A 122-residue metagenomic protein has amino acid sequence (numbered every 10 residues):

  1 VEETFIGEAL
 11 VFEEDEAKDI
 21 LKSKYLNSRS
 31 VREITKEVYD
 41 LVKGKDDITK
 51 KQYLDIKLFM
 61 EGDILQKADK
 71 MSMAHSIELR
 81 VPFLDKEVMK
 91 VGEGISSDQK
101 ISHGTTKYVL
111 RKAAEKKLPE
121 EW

Functional and structural regions predicted by a protein language model:
V1: Conserved phosphoryl-transfer catalytic core
F12-E13, S23: Non-catalytic terminal regions with compositionally biased, polar/charged low complexity
E16-A17, V42: Accessory helical subdomains and C-terminal extensions of nucleic-acid helicases that mediate DNA/RNA engagement
D19-S30: An acidic intrinsically disordered interaction segment
R29-D40: A short, charged helix-loop
V42-W122: Mid-to-C-terminal catalytic subdomains of enzymes that bind/position adenosyl phosphate moieties or nucleic-acid
